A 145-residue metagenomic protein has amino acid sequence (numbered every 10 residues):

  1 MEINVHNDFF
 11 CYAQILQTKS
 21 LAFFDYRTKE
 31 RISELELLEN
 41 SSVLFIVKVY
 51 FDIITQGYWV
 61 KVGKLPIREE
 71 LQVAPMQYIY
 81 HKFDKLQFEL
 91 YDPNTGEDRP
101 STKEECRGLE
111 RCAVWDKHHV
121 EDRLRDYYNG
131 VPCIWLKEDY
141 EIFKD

Functional and structural regions predicted by a protein language model:
M1-F23: Short N-terminal edge-element motif at the start of the domain
I3-H6, Y26-E30, L71: Short amphipathic alpha-helical surface micro-motifs
N4, F10-Y12, V43, K48 (+1 more regions): Generic structural signal for short, flexible, solvent-exposed coil/loop and linker residues
N4-N7, N40, N94, N129: Detector for Asparagine
Q14, L38-S42, H81-F83: A generic structural signal for short, non-catalytic loop/turn and secondary-structure boundary residues
A22-K64: Acidic, aromatic-enriched beta-alpha/helix-loop junctions
K48-D145: Beta-strand-rich cores of mature extracytoplasmic or soluble domains
